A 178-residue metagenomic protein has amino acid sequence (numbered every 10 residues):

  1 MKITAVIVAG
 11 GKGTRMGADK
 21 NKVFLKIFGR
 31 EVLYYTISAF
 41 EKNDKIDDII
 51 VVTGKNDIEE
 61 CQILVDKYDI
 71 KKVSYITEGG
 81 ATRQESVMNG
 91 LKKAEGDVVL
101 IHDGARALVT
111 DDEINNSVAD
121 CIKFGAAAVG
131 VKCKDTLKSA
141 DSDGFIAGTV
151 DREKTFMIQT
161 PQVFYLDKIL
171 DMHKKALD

Functional and structural regions predicted by a protein language model:
M1-I58: N-terminal glycine-rich phosphate-binding loop and ensuing alpha1 helix
I3, V73-Y75, T155: Short, conserved active-site loop motifs that form the nucleotide-linked donor/cofactor pocket
M16, C61-V65, S117: Hydrophobic packing residues within well-ordered alpha-helices of enzyme cores
Y34-G96: Conserved N-terminal catalytic core of the sugar/cofactor nucleotidyltransferase
V99-L100: Short aromatic/hydrophobic "clamp" motif used to bind/position activated sugar donors
L108-D178: Conserved core of the sugar-phosphate nucleotidyltransferase
